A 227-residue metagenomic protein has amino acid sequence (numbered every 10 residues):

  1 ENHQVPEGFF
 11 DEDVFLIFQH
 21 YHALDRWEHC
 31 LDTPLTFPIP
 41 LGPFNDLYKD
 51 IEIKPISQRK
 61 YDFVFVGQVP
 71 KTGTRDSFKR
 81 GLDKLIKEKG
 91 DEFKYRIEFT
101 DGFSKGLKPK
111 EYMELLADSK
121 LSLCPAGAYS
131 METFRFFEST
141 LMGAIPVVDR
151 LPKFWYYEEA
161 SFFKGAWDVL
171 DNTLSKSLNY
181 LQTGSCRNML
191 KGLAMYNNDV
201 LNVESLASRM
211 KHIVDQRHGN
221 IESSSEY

Functional and structural regions predicted by a protein language model:
E1-F163, L181, N198-S225: Nucleotide-sugar donor-binding catalytic core of glycosyltransferases
G42, V169, S185, A194-D199: Intrinsic disorder/low-complexity signature
G165-R187, K211-V214: C-terminal "capping" alpha-helix adjacent to the active site of nucleotide-linked donor transferases in cell-envelope
S175-Y196, N220-S224: Conserved donor-nucleotide binding/catalytic region of nucleotide-linked donor-dependent transferases
